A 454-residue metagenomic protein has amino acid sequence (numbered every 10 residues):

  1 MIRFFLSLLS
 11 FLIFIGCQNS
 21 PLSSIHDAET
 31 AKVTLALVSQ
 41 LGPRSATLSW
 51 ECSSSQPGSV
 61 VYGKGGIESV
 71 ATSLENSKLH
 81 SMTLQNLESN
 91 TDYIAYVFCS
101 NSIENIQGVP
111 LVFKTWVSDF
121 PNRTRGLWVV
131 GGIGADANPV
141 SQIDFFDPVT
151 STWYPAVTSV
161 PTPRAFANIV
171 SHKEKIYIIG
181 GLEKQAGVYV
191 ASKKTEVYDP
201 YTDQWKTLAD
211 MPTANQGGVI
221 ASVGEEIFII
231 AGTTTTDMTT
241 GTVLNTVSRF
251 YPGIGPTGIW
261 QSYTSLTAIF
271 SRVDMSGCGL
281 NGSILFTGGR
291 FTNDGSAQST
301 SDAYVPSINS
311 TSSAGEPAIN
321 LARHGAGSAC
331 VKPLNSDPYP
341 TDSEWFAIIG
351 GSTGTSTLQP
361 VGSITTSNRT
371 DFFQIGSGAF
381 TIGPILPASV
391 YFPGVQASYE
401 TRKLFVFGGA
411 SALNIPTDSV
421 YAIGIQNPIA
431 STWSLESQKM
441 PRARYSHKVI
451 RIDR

Functional and structural regions predicted by a protein language model:
I13-G16: C-terminal motif of bacterial Sec signal peptides marking the signal peptidase cleavage site
N19-A28, K114-R454: Kelch-like beta-propeller repeat domains
A46-S55: Conserved aromatic anchor
S55-T72: Extracellular low-complexity, O-glycosylation-prone stalks/linkers
S77-T83: Short S/T/G- and acidic-enriched coil/turn segments that sit immediately N-terminal to beta-strands in beta-sandwich
T83-S89: Short, flexible loop/turn segments at beta-strand junctions in immunoglobulin-like and fibronectin type III
S102-V117: Extracellular fibronectin type III
